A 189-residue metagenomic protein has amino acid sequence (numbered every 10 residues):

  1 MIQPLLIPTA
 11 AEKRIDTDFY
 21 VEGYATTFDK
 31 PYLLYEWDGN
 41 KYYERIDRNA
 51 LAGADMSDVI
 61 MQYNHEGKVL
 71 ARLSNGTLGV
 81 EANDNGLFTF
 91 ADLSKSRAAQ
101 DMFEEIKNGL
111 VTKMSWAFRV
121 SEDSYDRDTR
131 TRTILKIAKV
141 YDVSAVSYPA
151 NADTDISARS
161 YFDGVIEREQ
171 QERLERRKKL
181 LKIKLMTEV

Functional and structural regions predicted by a protein language model:
M1-R168, E188: Signature of dsDNA virion morphogenesis modules
E172-V189: Enriched but not universal
